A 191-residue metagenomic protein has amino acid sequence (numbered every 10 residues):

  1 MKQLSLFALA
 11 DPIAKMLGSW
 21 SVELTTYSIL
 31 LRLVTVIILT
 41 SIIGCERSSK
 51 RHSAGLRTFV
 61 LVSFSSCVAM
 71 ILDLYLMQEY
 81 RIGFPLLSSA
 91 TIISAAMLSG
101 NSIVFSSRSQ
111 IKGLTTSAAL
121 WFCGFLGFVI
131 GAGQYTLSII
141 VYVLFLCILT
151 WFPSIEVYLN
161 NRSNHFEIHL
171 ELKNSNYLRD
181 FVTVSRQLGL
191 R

Functional and structural regions predicted by a protein language model:
M1-L87: Alpha-helical transmembrane segments and their membrane-interface boundaries that form or gate the permeation pathway
I37, A95, Y142-V143: Residue-level signal for the membrane-embedded core of alpha-helical transmembrane segments, especially mid-helix
T40-H52, L98-I111, S154: C-terminal ends of transmembrane helices
L61-I71, I93-A96, S117-I130, N174: Small-residue-rich segments of transmembrane alpha-helices in multi-pass membrane proteins, especially helix faces
M70-L76, G100-F105, F125-G133, T150-N160: Juxtamembrane membrane-interface segments at transmembrane alpha-helix termini
Y80-L120: Ordered, amphipathic secondary-structure segments that act as subunit-interaction surfaces in large macromolecular
S109, Q134-R191: Canonical alpha-helical transmembrane segment with a positive-inside/aromatic-interface signature
K112-L146: Hydrophobic, well-structured mid-protein blocks that either form specific transmembrane helices
